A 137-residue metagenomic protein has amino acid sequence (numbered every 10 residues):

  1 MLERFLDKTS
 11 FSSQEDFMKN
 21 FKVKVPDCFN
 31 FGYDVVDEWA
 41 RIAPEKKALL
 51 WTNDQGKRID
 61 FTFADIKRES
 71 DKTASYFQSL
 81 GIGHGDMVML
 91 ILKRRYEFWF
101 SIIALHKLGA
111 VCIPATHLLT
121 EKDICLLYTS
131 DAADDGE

Functional and structural regions predicted by a protein language model:
M1-F61, D65-Q78: N-lobe entry segment of adenylate-forming
S13, L49, H106, A110 (+1 more regions): Ligand-binding pocket scaffold of soluble enzyme catalytic domains
F31, H84, D135: Short glycine-rich loop/turn motifs that provide flexible caps or phosphate-binding loops at active sites
V36-W39, I66, S70, V88 (+3 more regions): Adenylate-forming
G56-F61, S75-K122: Conserved AMP-binding/adenylate-forming
Y128-E137: Single conserved hydrophobic/aromatic residue that forms the stacking wall/gate of nucleotide- or nucleobase-binding
